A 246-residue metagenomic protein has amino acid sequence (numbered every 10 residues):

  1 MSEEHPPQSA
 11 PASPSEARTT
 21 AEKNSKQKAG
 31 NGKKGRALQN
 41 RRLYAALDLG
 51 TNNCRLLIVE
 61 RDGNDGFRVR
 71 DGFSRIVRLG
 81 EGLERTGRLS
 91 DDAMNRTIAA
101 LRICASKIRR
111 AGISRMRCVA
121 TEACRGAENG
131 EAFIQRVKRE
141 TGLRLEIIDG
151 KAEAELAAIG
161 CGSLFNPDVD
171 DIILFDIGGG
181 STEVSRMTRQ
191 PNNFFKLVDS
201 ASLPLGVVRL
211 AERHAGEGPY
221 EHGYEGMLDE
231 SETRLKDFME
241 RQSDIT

Functional and structural regions predicted by a protein language model:
M1-L49, L57-L174, S185-T246: Nucleotide/phosphate-binding catalytic cleft detector across ATP-hydrolyzing and phosphate-transferring enzymes
N52-C54, G180: Conserved Rossmann-like nucleotide-cofactor binding loop
G178-V184: Active-site-adjacent helix-turn-beta-strand microarchitecture at beta-sheet edges that either contains or buttresses
